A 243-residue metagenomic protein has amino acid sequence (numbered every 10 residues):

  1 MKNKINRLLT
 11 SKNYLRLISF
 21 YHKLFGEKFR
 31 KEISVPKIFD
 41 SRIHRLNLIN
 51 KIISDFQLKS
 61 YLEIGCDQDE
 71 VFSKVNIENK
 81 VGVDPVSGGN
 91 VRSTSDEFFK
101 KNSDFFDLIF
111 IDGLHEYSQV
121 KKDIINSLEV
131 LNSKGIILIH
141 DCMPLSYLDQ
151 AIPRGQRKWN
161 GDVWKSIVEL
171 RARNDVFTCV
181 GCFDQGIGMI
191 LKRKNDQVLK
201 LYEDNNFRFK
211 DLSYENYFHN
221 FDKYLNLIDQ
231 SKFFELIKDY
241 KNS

Functional and structural regions predicted by a protein language model:
M1-L108, L114-L138, C142-S243: A short alpha-helical cap/connector motif
